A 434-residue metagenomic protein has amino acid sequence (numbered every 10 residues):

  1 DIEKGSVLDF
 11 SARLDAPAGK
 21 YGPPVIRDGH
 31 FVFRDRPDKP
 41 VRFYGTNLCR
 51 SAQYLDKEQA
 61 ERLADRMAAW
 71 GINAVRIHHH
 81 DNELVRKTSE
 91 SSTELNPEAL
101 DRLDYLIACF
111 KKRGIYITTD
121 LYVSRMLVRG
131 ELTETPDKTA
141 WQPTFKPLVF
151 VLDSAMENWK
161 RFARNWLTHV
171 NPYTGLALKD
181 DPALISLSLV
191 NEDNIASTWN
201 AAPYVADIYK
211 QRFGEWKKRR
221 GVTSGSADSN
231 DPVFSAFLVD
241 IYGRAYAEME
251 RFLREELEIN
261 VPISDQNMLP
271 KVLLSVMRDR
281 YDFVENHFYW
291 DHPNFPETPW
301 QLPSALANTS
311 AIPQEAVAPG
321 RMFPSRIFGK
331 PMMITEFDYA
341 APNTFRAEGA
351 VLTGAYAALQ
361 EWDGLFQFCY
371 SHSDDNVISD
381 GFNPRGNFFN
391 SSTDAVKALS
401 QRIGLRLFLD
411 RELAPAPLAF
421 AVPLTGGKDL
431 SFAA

Functional and structural regions predicted by a protein language model:
D1-K20: Non-catalytic propeptide/linker segments at domain boundaries
L8-S11, A206, K210, G214 (+4 more regions): Generic detector of well-ordered alpha-helical segments enriched in charged/polar residues, highlighting helical
Y21-Y281, P293: Active-site mouth of glycoside hydrolases
I115, A245-P262, L273-D291, A305-A434: Catalytic-core region of carbohydrate-active enzymes that cleave or remodel glycosidic bonds
T198-N200, F295-E297, F345, V377-I378: Short conserved micro-motifs at the rims of enzyme active sites and ligand-binding pockets
P203-A206, L302, V351: Glycine-rich, phosphate-binding/catalytic loops in enzymes
P293-A305: Flexible internal linker/loop segments at domain or repeat junctions
